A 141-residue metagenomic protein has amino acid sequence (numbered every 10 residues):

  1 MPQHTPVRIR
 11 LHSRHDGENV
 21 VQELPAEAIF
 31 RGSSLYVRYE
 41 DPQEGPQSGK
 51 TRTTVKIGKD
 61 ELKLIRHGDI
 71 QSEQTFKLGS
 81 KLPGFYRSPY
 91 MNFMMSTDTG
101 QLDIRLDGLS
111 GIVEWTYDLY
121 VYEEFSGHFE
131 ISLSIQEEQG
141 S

Functional and structural regions predicted by a protein language model:
M1-E114, D118-Y120, E124-S126, E138-S141: N-terminal intrinsically disordered, cationic/polar leader segments that include organellar targeting peptides
L133-I135: A short acidic/small-residue loop/turn micro-motif
